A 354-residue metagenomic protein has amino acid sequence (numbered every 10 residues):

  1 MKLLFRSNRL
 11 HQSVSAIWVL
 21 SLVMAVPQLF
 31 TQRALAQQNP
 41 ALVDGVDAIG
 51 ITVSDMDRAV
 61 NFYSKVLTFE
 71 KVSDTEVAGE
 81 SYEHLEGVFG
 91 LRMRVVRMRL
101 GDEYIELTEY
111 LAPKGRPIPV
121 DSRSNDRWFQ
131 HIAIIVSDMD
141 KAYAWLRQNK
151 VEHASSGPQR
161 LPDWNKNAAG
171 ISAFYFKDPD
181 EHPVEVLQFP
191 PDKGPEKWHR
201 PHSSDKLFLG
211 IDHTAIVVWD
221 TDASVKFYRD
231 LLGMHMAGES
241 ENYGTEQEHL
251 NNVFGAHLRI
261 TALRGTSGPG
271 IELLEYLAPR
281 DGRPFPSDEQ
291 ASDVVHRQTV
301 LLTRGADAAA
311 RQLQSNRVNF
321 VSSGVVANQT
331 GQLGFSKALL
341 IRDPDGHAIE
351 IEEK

Functional and structural regions predicted by a protein language model:
M1-Q12: N-terminal secretory signal peptides that target proteins for export/translocation
S13-L29: Bacterial N-terminal signal peptides
L29-L35: Sec/Tat signal peptide C-region and signal peptidase I cleavage site
Q37-L42, I134, D140-L207, H235-R264 (+3 more regions): Vicinal oxygen chelate
G45-S54, R94-L107, L111-A112, I118-L146 (+6 more regions): Vicinal oxygen chelate
T52-E103, Q148, N167-A169, V217-G270 (+1 more regions): Core segments of cupin and vicinal oxygen chelate
D57, N61-V77, L111-P113, S122-W128 (+9 more regions): Extended intrinsically disordered, low-complexity coil regions enriched in Ser, Thr, Gly, Ala and often Pro
